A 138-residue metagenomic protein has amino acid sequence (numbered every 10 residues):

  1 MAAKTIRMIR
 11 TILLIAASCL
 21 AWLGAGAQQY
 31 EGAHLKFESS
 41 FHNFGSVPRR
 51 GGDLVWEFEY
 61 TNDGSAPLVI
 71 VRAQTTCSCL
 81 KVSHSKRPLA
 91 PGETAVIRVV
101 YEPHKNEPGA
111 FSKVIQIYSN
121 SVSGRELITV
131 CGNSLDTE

Functional and structural regions predicted by a protein language model:
A2-L13: Bacterial N-terminal signal peptides that target proteins for export
T11-W22: Bacterial N-terminal signal peptides
A27-D63, S134-E138: Beta-sheet-dominated interaction scaffolds and their linkers
W56-N62, V99, K113-Y118, V130: Buried hydrophobic-core signal for structured, non-transmembrane domains
D63-A66, K105, S121: Short, acidic/polar linear motifs in exposed loop/turn regions
S65-T94: Surface-exposed binding patches on compact interaction domains or structured appendages
I97-K105: Short, hydrophobic beta-strand segments
E107-D136: Terminal connector regions
